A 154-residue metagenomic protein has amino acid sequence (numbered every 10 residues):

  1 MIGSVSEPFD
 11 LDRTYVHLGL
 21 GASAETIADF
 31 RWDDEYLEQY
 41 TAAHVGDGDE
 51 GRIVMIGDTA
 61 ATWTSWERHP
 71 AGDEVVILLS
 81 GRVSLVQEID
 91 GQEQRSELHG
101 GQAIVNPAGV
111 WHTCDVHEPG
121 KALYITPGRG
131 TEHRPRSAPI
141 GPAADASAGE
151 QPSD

Functional and structural regions predicted by a protein language model:
M1-W66, S147-D154: A short, N-terminal "cap"/entry segment at the start of jelly-roll beta-barrel domains of the cupin/DSBH fold
I2-L18, T113-D154: Double-stranded beta-helix
A43-V45, W63-P70, Q87-E88, R95-S96 (+1 more regions): Short histidine-centered beta-strand/loop micro-motifs that create catalytic or ligand/metal-coordination sites
G51, G72-V75, G120: Short, surface-exposed beta-edge/turn micro-motifs
T64, G81-Q87, A103: Short beta-strand segments in beta-sandwich/barrel cores
P70-L85, I125: Short, conserved beta-strand element in jelly-roll/cupin
A71, V110, E118: A generic "binding-loop/recognition-motif" signal
D90-A108: Short acidic-glycine-tyrosine-enriched beta hairpin
